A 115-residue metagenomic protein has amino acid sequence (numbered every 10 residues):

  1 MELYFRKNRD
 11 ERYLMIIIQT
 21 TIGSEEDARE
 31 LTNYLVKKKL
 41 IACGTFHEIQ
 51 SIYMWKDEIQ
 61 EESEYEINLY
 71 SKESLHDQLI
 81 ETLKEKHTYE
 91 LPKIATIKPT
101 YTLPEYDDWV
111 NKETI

Functional and structural regions predicted by a protein language model:
E2-I115: Positively charged, small/polar-rich N-terminal and surface patches that mediate targeting and assembly and bind
